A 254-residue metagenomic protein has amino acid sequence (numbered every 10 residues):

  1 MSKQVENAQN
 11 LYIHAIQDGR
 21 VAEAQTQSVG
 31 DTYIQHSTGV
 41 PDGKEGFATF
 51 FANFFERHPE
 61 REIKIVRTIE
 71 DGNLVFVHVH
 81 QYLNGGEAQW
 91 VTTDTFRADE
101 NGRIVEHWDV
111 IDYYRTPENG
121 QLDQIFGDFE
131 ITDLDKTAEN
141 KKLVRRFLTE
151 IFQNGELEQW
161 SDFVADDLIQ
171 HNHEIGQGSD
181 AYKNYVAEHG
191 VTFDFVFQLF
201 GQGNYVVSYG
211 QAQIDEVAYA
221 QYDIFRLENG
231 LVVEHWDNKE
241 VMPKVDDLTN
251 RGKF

Functional and structural regions predicted by a protein language model:
M1-F254: C-terminal and inter-domain tail/linker signature
